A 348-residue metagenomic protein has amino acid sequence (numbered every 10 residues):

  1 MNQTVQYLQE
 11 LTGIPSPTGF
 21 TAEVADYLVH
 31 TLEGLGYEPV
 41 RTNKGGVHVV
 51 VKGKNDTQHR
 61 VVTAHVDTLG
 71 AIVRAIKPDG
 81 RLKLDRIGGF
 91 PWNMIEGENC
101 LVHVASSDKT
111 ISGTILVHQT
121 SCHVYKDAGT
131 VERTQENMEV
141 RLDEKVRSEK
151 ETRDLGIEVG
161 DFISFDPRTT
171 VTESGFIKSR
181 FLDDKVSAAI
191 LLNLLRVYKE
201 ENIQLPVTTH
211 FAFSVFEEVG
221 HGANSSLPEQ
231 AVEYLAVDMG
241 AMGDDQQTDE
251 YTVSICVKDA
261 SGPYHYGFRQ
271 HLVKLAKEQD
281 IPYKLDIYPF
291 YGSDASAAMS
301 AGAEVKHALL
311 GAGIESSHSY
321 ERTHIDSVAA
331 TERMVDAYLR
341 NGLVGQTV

Functional and structural regions predicted by a protein language model:
M1-V348: N-terminal hydrophobic/helix-forming segments and targeting peptides
